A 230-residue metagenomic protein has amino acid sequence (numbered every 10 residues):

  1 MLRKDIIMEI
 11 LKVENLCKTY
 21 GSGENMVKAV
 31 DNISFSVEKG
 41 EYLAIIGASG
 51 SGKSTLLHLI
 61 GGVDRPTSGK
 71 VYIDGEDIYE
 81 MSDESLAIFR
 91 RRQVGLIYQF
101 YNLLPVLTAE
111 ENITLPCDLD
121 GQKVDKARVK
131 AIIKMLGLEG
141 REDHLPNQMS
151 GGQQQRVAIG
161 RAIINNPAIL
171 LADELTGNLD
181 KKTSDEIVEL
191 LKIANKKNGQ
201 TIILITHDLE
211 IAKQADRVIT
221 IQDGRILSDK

Functional and structural regions predicted by a protein language model:
M1-T19, L227-K230: ABC-family P-loop ATPase nucleotide-binding domain
I10-I221: ABC family nucleotide-binding domain
V218-K230: H-loop (His-switch) and adjacent beta-strand-loop-beta switch element of ABC-type ATPase nucleotide-binding domains
